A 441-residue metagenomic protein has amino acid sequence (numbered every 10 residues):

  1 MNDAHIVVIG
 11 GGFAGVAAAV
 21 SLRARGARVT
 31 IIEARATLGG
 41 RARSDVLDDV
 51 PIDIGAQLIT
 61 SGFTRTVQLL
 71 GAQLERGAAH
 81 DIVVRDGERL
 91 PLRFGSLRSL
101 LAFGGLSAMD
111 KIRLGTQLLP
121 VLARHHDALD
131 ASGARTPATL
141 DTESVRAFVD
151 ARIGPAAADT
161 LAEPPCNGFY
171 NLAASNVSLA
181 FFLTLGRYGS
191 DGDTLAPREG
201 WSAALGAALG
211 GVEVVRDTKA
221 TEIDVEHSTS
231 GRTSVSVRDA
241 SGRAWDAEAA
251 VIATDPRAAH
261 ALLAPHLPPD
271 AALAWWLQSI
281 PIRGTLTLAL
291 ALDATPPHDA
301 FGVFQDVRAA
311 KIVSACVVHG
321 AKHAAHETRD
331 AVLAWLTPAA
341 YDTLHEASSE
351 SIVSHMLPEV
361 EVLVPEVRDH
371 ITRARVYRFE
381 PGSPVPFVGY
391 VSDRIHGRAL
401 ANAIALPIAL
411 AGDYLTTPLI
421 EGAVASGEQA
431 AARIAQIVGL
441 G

Functional and structural regions predicted by a protein language model:
A4-I31, A431: N-terminal Rossmann-like FAD-binding beta1-loop-alpha1 element of flavoenzymes
R23-L47: Glycine-rich FAD pyrophosphate-binding loop
R25, T221-E346, E350, V362-L363: Mid-domain catalytic core of redox enzymes that form a hydrophobic substrate pocket/lid adjacent to a catalytic redox
S44, C316-H319, H323-G441: Conserved flavin/dinucleotide-binding core of flavoenzymes
S44, D49-A79: Conserved FAD-binding subdomain of flavin-dependent enzymes
Q57-T64, T136-V145, I153, G186-L209 (+1 more regions): Short beta-strand to alpha-helix junction loop
T66-V177, G186-S190: Mobile amphipathic helical/loop "lid" adjacent to a hydrophobic cofactor/ligand pocket
F181-S241, W245-A249: Helical element adjacent to the flavin cofactor pocket in flavoenzyme catalytic cores
